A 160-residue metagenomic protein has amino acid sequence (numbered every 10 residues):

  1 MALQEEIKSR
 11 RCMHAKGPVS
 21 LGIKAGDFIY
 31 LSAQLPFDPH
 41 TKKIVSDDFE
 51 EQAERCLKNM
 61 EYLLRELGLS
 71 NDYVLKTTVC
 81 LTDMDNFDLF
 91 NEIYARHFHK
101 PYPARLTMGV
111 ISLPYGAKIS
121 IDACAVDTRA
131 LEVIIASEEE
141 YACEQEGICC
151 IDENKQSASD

Functional and structural regions predicted by a protein language model:
M1-K58, Y62-S70, L81-D160: N-terminal presequence-like segments and the immediate start of the first folded domain
Y73-T78: Beta-strand segments within the central parallel beta-sheet cores of soluble alpha/beta enzyme folds
